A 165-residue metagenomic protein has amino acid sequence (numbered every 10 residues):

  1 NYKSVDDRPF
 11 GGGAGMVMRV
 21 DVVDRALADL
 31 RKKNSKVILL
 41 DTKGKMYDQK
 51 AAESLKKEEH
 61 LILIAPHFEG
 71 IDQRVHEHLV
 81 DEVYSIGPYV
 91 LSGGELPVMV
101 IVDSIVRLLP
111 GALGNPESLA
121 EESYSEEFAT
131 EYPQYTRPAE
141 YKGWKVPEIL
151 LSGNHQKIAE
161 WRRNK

Functional and structural regions predicted by a protein language model:
N1-L30, L151, Q156-K165: N-terminal nucleotide/polyanion-binding subdomain common to many enzyme families
V5, F10, Y47, L55 (+3 more regions): Short clusters of hydrophobic/aromatic residues that line enzyme substrate/ligand-binding pockets
D7-G11, I62, V83, Y89-V90 (+3 more regions): Short glycine- and Lys/Arg-enriched binding-loop motifs that mark or flank ligand-binding interfaces
V17-H67, Q73: S-adenosyl-L-methionine/SAH cofactor-binding core of RNA-modifying enzymes
L40-K43, A65-F68, G87, G94 (+1 more regions): Fold-independent oxyanion-binding glycine-rich loops and adjacent beta-strand/coil segments at enzyme active sites
D41, E117-T130: A short beta-strand-loop-alpha-helix capping motif that often carries His-Thr
I71, V75-E117, Y124: Structured adenosyl-cofactor binding patch, chiefly the S-adenosyl-L-methionine
S125-K165: Long, charged alpha-helical interface segments
